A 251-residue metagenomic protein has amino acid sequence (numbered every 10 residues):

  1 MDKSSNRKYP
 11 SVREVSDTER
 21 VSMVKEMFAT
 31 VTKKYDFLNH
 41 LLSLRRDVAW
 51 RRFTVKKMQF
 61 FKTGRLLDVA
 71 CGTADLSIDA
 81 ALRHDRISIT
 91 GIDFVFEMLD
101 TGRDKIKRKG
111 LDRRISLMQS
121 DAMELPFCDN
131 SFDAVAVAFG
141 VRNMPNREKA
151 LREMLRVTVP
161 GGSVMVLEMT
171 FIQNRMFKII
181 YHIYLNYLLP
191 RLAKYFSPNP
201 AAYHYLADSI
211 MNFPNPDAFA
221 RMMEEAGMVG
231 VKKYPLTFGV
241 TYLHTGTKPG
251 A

Functional and structural regions predicted by a protein language model:
M1-K25: N-terminal auxiliary segments of SAM/dcSAM-dependent transferases
M23, L167, F171-M222, A226 (+1 more regions): C-terminal alpha-helical "lid/dimerization" subdomain adjacent to the S-adenosyl-L-methionine
K34-F37, L44-G64, D79: Conserved alpha-helix/loop element of class I SAM-dependent methyltransferases that forms part of the SAM/SAH-binding
Y35, V135-A136: Hydrophobic beta-strand segment of the Class I
R65-E124: Class I SAM-dependent methyltransferase SAM/SAH-binding core
M123-A134: A short acidic, Gly/Pro-enriched loop at the edge of an enzyme's catalytic core that lines a small-molecule cofactor
E148-S163: A short glycine-rich, Lys/Arg-flanked "PGG" loop and its adjoining helix->strand segment in the class I
A226-A251: Core SAM-dependent methyltransferase catalytic element
